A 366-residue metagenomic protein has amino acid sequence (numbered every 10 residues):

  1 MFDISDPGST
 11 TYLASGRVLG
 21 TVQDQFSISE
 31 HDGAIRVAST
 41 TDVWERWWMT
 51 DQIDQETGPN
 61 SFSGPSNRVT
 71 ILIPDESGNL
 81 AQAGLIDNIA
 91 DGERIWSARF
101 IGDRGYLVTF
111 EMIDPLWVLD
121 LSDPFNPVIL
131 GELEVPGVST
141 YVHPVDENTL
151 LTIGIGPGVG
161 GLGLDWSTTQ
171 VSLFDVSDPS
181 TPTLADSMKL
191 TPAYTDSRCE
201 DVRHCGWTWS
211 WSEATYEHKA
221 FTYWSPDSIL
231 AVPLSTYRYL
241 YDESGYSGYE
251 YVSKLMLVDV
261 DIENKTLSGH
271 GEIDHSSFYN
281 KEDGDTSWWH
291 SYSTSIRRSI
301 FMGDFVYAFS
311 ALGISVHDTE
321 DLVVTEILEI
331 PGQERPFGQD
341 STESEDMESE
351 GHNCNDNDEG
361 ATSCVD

Functional and structural regions predicted by a protein language model:
M1-D366: Feature marking well-ordered beta-strand scaffolds used for ligand recognition
